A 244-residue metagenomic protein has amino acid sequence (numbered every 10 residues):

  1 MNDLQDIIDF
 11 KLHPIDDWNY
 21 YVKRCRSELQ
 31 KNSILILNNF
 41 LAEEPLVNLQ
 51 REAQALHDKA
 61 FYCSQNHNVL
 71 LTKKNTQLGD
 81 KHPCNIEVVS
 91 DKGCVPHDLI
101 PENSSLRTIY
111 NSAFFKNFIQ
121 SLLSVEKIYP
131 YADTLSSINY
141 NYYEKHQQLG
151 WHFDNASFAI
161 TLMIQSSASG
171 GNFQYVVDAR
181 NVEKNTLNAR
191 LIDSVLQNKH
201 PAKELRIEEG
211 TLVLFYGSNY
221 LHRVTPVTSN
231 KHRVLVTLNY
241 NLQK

Functional and structural regions predicted by a protein language model:
M1-K81, A113: N-terminal auxiliary "cap/dimerization" subdomain that precedes the catalytic jelly-roll/cupin core of mononuclear
L41-A42, N48, E52, A60 (+1 more regions): Signature of the catalytic double-stranded beta-helix
D98-R107, F114-L212: Catalytic core of non-heme Fe(II) oxygenases with the double-stranded beta-helix
L149, K203, L221-T228: Short beta-strand His + acidic residue motifs that chelate non-heme Fe in jelly-roll/DSBH and cupin folds
A159-L162, L214, N230-K244: A short hydrophobic beta-strand segment most commonly corresponding to one strand of the jelly-roll/cupin
E183-K184, H222-V224, K244: Short active-site-adjacent structural elements
R206-E208, T228-H232: A structural signal for short secondary-structure junctions
G217-S218: Conserved "cap/hinge" positions at secondary-structure junctions
